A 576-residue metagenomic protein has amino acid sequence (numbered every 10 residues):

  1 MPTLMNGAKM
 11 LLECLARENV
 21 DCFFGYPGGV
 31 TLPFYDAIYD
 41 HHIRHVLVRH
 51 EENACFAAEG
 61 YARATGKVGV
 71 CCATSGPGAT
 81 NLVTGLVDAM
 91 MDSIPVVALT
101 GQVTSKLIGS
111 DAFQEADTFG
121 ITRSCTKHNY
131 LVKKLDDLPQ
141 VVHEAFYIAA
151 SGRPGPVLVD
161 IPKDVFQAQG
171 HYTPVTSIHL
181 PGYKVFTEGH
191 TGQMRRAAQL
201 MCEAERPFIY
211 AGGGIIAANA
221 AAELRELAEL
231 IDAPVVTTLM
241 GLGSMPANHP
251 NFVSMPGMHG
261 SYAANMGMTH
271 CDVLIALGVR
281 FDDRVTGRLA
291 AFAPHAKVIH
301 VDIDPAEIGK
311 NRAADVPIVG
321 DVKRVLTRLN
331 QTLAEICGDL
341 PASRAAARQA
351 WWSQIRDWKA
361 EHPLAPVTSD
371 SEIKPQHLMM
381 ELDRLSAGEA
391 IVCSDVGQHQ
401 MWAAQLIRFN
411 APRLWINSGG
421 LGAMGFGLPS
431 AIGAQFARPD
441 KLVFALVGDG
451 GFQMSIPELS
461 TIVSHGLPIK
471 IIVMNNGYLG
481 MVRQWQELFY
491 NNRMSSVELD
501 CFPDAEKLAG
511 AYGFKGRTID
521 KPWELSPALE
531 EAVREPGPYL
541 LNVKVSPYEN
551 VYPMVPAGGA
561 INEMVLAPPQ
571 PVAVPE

Functional and structural regions predicted by a protein language model:
M1-P2, D136, Y172, H295-V396 (+3 more regions): Phosphate/pyrophosphate-binding active-site segments
A8-L11, A16, Y26, F34-I38 (+2 more regions): Active-site diphosphate/adenylate-binding microenvironment
A8-V20, G60-G66, M90, I148-R153 (+6 more regions): Glycine-rich phosphate/diphosphate-binding loops that line cofactor/substrate pockets in enzymes
L32-S105, Y262-D282, M401-L479: Thiamine diphosphate
R63, I215-I299, N410-D440, S455-P457 (+3 more regions): Glycine-rich, anion-gripping cofactor-binding loops and their flanking helix/strand elements in enzyme active sites
T100-V141, G241-A350, L529: Glycine-rich, acidic loop regions that bind phosphate or pyrophosphate groups
L107, Q114, T269, S464-A557: Thiamine diphosphate
E144, I148-E203, L364, L566: Conformationally flexible catalytic loops at phosphate/diphosphate-handling active centers
